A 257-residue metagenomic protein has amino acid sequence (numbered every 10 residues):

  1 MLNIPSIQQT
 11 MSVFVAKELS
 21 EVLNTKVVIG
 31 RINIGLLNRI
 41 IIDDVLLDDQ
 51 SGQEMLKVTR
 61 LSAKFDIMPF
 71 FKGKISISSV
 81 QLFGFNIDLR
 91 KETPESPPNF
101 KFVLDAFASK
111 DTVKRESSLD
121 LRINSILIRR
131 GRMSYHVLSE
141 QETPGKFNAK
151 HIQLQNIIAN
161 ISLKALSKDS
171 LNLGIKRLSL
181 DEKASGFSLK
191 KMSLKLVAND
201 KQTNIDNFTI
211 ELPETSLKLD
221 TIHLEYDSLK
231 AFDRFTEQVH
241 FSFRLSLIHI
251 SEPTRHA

Functional and structural regions predicted by a protein language model:
M1, L245-I248: Short, compositionally biased segments
M1-V22: N-terminal type II signal-anchor transmembrane helix that functions as the membrane-insertion/stop-transfer segment
S20-D44: Short extracytoplasmic
T25, D44-S170, F187, T215-H240 (+3 more regions): Secondary-structure transition motifs
I32-N33, L163-K164, L194-V197: Short, exposed beta-strand/loop patches in secreted or surface proteins that constitute
L37-N38, S167, L196-Q202: Short, solvent-exposed coil/turn segments at beta-strand boundaries
I175-L178, T203-I210: Transmembrane beta-strand segments that form the barrel wall of outer-membrane beta-barrel proteins
D181, S185-M192, V197: Contiguous, well-ordered beta-strand patches that form the walls/edges of small beta-barrel/beta-sandwich domains
